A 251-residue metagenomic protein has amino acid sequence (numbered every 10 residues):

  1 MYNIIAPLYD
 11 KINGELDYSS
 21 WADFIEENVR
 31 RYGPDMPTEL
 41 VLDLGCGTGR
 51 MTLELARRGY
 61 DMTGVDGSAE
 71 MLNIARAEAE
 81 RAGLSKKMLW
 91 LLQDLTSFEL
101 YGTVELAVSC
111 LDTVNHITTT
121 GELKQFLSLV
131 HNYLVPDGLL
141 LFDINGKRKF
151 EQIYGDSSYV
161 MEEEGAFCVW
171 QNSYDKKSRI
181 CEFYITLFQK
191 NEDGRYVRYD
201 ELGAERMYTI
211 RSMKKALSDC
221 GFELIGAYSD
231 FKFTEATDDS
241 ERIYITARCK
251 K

Functional and structural regions predicted by a protein language model:
M1-M36: Conserved class I S-adenosyl-L-methionine
L40-L42, G49-S97: Class I SAM-dependent methyltransferase SAM/SAH-binding core
E99-L106: A short acidic, Gly/Pro-enriched loop at the edge of an enzyme's catalytic core that lines a small-molecule cofactor
C110-D112: Residues lining the SAM
N115-I117: A short His-aromatic
G121, L141-K214: SAM-dependent methyltransferase
K124-P136: A short glycine-rich, Lys/Arg-flanked "PGG" loop and its adjoining helix->strand segment in the class I
A204-K251: C-terminal lobe and adjacent flexible extensions of AdoMet/dcAdoMet transferase-like proteins
